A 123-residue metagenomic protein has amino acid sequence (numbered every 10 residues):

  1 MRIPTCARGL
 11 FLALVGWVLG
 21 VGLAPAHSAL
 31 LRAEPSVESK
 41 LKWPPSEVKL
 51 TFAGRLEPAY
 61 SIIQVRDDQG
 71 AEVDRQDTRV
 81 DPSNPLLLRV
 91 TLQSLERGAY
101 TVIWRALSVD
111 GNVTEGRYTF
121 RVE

Functional and structural regions predicted by a protein language model:
M1-F11: Bacterial N-terminal signal peptides that target proteins for export
G9-V21: Bacterial N-terminal signal peptides
P25-P44: N-terminal edge beta-strand
S39-W43, E47-G54, G111-E123: Extended, polar beta-sheet/loop recognition surfaces of beta-rich domains that mediate binding to diverse ligands
K49, G54-Q76: Short, surface-exposed alpha-helix to beta-strand junction/turn motifs within ectodomains of secreted and cell-envelope
S83-R89: Aromatic sugar-binding surface patches on proteins that engage polysaccharides or sugar-phosphate polymers
T91, E96-V102, G116: A glycine-anchored, Pro-Gly-centered beta-turn/N-cap motif
